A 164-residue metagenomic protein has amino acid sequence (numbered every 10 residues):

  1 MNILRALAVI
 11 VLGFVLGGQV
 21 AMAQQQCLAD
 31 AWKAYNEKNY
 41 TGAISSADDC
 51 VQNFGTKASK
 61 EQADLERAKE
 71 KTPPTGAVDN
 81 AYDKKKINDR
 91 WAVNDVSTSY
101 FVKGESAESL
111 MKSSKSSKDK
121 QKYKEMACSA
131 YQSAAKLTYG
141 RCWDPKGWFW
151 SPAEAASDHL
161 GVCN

Functional and structural regions predicted by a protein language model:
L7-G17: Bacterial N-terminal signal peptides
G17-A23: Sec/Tat signal peptide C-region and signal peptidase I cleavage site
Q25-S45, N53: Alpha-helical segment of the N-proximal tetratricopeptide repeat
C27, V93-D95, Y100, A107: TPR repeat positional signature
W32, N36-N39, A58, G104-K118 (+2 more regions): Short coil/turn linking the two alpha-helices of tandem helical-hairpin repeats
D48-G55, Q121-W143: TPR/TPR-like (Sel1-like) alpha-helical repeat modules
G55-E66, A135-A156: Boundary/linker segments of alpha-helical solenoid repeat arrays
A58-W91: Acidic, Ser/Thr- and Gly/Pro-rich intrinsically disordered linkers and low-complexity segments that flank or connect
